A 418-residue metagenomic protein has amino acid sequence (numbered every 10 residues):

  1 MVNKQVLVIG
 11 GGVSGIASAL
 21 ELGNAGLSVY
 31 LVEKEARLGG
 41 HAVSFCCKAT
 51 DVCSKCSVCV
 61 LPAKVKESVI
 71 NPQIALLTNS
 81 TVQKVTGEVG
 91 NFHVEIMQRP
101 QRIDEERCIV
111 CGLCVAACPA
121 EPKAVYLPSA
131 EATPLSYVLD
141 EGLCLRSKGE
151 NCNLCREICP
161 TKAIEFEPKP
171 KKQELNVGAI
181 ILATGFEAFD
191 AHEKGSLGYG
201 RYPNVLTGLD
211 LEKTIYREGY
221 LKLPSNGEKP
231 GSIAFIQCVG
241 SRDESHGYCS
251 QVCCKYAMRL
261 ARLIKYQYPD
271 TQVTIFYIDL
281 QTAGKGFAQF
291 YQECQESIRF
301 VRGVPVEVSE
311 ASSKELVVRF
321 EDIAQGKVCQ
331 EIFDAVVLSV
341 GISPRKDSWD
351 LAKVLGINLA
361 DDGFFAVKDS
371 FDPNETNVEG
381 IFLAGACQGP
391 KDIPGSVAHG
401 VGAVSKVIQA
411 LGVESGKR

Functional and structural regions predicted by a protein language model:
M1-R418: Residues forming the flavin
